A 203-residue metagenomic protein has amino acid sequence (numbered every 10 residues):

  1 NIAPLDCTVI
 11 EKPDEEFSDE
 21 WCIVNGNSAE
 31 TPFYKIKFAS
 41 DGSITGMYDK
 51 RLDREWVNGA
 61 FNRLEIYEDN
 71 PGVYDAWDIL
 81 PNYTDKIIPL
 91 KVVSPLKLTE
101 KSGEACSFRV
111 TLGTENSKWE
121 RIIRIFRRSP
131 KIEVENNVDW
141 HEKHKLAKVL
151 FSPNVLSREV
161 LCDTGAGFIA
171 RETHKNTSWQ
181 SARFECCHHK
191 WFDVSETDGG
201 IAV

Functional and structural regions predicted by a protein language model:
N1-V203: C-terminal (or distal) subdomains of carbohydrate-active enzymes
